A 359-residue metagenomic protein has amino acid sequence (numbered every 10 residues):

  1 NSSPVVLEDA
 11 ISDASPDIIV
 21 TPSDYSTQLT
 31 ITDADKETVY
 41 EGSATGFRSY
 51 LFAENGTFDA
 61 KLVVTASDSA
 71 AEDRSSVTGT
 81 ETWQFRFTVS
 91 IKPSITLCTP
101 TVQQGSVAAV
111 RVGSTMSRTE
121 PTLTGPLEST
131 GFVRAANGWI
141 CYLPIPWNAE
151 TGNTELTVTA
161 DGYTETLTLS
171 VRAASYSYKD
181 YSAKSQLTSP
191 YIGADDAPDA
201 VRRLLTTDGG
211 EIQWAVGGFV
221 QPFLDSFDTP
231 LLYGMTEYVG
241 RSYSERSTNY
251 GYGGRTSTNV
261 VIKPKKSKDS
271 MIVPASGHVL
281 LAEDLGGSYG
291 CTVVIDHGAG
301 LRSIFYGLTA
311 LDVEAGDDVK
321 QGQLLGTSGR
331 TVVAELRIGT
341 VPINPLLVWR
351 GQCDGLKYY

Functional and structural regions predicted by a protein language model:
S2-T27, L97-P121: Solvent-exposed, low-complexity, repeat-rich "mucin-like" stalks and linkers
V20-Y40, S117-T130: Change to "...patches in solvent-exposed regions of secreted, membrane-anchored, or virion-exposed structural
S49-D59, I145-G152: Surface-exposed, short loops/turns at beta-strand junctions within beta-sandwich domains
T88-T168, A173: Cationic-aromatic interfacial patches
T168-Y289: Surface-exposed, glycine-biased beta-strand/turn segments
D269-L281, V313-S328: Short, well-structured beta-strand-loop connectors
V273-T309, T331-L336: Zn2+-dependent peptidoglycan hydrolase active-site motif and core
C291-H297, L301, D317-Y359: Conserved, short, structured surface segments that act as functional micro-motifs
